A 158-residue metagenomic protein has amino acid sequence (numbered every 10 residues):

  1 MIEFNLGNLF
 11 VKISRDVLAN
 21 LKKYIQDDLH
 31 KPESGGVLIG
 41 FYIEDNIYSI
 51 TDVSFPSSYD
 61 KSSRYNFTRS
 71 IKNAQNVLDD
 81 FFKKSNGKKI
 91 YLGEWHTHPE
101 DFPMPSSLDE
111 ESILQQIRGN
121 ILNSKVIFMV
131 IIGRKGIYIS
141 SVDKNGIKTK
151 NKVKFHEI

Functional and structural regions predicted by a protein language model:
M1-Y91, E100-I158: Conserved beta-strand-loop surface patch within small alpha/beta domains used for substrate/adaptor or ligand engagement
H96-H98: Histidine-centered divalent metal-coordination motifs
